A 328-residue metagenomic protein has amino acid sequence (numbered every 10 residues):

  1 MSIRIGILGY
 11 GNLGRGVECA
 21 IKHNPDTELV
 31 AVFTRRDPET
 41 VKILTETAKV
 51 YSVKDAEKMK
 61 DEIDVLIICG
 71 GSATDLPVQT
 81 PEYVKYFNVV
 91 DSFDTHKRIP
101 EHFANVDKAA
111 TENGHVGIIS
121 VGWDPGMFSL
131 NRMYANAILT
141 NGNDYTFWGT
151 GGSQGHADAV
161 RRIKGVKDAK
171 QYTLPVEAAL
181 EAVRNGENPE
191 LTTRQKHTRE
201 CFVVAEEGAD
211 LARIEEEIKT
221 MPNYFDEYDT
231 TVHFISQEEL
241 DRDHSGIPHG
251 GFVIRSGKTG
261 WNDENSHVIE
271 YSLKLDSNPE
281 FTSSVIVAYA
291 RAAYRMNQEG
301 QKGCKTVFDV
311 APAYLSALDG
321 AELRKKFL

Functional and structural regions predicted by a protein language model:
R4, R15-G16, H23-A56, G152-A290: C-terminal substrate-binding/catalytic lobe of Rossmann-fold NAD(P)-dependent oxidoreductases
Y10: Glycine-rich Rossmann-fold phosphate-binding loop(s) that bind the pyrophosphate of adenine dinucleotide cofactors
A56-V65, A73-S92: Rossmann-fold NAD(P) dinucleotide-binding segment
D91-S92, G117-V121, F147, K170-Q171: General beta-strand structural signal in soluble alpha/beta enzymes
F93-G117: Rossmann-fold NAD(P)-binding glycine/threonine-rich loop
M127-N143, D158-D168, A292: Oxidoreductase and adenylate-handling cofactor-binding alpha/beta cores
H267-L328: NAD(P)-dependent Rossmann-like dehydrogenase/reductase catalytic/cofactor-binding core
